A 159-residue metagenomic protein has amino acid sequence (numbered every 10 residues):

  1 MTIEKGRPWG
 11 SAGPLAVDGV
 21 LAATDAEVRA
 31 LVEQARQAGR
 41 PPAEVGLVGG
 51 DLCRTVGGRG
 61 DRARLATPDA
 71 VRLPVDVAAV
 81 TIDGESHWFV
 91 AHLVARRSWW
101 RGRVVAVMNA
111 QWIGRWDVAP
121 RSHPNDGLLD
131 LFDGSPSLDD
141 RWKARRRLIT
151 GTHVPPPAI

Functional and structural regions predicted by a protein language model:
M1-W112, V118, N125: Catalytic core of DAGKc-family lipid kinases
W100-G102, D117-S135, R146: Active-site-proximal loop/hinge segments within enzyme catalytic domains
Q111-I113, S137-L138: Active-site/binding-pocket entry motifs
D133-I159: ATP/nucleoside-binding phosphotransfer catalytic cores, i.e., glycine-rich phosphate-binding loops
